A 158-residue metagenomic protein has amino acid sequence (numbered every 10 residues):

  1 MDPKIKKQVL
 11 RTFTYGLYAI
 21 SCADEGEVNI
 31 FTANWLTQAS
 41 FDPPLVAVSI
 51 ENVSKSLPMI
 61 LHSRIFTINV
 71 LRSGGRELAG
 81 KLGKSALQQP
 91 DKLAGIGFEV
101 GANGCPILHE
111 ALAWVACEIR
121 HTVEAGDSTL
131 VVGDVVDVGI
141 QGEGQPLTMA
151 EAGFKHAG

Functional and structural regions predicted by a protein language model:
M1-G158: Basic, polyanion-binding surface patches
